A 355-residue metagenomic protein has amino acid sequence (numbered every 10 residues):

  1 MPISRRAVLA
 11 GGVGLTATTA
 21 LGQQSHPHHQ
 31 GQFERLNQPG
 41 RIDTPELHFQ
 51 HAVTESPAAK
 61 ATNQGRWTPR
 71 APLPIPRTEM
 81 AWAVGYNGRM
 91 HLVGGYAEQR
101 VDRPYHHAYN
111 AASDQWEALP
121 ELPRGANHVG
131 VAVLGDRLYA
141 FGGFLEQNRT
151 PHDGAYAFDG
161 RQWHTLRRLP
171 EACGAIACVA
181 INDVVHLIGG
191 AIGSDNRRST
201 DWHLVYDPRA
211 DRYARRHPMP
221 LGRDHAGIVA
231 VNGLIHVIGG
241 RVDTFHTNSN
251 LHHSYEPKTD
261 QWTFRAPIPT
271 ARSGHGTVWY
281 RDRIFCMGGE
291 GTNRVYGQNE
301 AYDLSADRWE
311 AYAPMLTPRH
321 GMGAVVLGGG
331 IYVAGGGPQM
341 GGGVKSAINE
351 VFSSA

Functional and structural regions predicted by a protein language model:
M1: Flexible coil/turn residues that form the inter-helical turn or adjacent wing/linker of helix-turn-helix
S4, G12, H26-A355: Kelch-like beta-propeller repeat domains
